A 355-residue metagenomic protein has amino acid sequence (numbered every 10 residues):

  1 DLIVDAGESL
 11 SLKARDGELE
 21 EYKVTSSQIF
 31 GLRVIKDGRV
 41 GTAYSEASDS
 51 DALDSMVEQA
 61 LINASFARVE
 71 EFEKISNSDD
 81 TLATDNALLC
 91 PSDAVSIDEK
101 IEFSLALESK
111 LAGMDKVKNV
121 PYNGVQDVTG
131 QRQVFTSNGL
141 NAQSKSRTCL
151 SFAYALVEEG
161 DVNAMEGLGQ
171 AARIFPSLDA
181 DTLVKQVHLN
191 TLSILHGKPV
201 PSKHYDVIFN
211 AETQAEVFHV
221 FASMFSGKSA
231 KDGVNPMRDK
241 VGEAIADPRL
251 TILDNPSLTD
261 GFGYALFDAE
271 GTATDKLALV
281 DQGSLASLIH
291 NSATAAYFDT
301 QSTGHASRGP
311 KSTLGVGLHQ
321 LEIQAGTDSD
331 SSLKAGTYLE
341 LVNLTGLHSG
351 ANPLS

Functional and structural regions predicted by a protein language model:
D1-D275, D281-S284: Active-site bordering "gate/hinge" segments that shape substrate access to catalytic or cofactor-binding pockets
K240-S355: Dual-mode signal for accessory low-complexity, basic/Gly-rich regions
